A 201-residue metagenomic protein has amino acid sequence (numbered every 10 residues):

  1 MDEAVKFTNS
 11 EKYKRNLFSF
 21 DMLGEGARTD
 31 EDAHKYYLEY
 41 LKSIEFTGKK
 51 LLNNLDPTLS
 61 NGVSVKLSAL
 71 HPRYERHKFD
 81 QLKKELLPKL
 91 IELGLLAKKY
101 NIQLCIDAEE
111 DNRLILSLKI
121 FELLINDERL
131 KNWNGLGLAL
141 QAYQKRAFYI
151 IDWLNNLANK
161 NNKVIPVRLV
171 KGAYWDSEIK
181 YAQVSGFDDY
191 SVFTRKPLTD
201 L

Functional and structural regions predicted by a protein language model:
M1-L201: Positively charged, amphipathic and often flexible ligand-engagement surfaces
